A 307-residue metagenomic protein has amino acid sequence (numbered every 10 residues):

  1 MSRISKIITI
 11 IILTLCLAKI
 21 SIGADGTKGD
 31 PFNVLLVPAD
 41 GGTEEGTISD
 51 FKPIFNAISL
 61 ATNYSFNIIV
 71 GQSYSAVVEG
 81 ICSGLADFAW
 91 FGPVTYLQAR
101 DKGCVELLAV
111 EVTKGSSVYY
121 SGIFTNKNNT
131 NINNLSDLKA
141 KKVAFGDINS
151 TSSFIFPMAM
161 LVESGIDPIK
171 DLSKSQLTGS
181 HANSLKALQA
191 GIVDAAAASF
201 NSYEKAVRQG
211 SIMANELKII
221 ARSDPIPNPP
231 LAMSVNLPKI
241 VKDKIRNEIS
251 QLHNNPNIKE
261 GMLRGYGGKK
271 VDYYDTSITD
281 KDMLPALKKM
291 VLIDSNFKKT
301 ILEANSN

Functional and structural regions predicted by a protein language model:
M1-I8: Bacterial N-terminal signal peptides that target proteins for export
I8-K19: Bacterial N-terminal signal peptides
D25-L97: Extracytoplasmic small-molecule ligand-binding "clamshell" domains of the periplasmic binding protein/Venus flytrap
T27-P53, I226, M233, L237-N307: An extracytoplasmic/periplasmic, membrane-proximal ligand-sensing/linker region
S75-A89, K102, S136, S180-N201: Short helices/loops that flank or line small-molecule/ion binding pockets
V105-G115: A structural signal for short loop-to-beta-strand junctions that line the ligand-binding cleft of periplasmic/secreted
T125-D147: Flexible hinge/capping segments at coil-to-helix
K141-I240: Pocket-lining segment of extracytoplasmic ligand-binding domains
